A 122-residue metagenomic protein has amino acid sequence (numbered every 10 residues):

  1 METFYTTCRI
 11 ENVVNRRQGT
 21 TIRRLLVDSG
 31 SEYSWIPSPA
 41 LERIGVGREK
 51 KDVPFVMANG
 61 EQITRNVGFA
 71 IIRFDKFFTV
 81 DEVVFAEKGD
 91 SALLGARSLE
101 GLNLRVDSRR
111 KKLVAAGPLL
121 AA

Functional and structural regions predicted by a protein language model:
M1-A122: Pepsin/retropepsin-fold aspartyl endopeptidases
